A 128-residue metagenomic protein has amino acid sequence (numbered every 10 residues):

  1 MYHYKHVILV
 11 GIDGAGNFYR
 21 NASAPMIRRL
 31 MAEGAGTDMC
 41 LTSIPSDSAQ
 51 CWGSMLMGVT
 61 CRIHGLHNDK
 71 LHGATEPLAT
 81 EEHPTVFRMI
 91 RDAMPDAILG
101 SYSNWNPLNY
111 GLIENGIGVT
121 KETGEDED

Functional and structural regions predicted by a protein language model:
M1-K5, L108-G111: Membrane-interface soluble catalytic domains
Y2-H6, G16-P95: Active-site nucleophile/metal-coordination loop of metallo-enzymes that catalyze phosphate/sulfate and related
I8-V10: Residue-level marker for buried hydrophobic side chains located in beta-strands that build the well-ordered beta-sheet
I12-G14, L41-S43, Y102-P107: Active-site-proximal beta-strand/loop segments in catalytic clefts of secreted hydrolases
M57, N104, E125: Active-site donor-binding loop signature of nucleotide-sugar glycosyltransferases
P77-T80, P95, P107-D128: Catalytic-adjacent loop/helix segments of enzymes that bind and process anionic phosphate/sulfate esters
